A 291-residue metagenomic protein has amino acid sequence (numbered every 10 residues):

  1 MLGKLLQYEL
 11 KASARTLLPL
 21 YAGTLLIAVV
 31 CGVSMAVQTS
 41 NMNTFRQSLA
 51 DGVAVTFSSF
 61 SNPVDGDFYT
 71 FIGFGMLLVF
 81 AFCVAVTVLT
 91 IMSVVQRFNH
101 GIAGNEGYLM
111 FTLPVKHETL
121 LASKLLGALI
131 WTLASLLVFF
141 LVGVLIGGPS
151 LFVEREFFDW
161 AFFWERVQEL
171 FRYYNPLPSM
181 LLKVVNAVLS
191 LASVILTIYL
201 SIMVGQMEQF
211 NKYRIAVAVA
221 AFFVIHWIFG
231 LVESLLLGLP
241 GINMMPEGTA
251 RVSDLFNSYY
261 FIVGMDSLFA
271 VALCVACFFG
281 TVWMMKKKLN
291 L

Functional and structural regions predicted by a protein language model:
M1-G107, H117-L291: Hydrophobic alpha-helical transmembrane segments of membrane proteins
